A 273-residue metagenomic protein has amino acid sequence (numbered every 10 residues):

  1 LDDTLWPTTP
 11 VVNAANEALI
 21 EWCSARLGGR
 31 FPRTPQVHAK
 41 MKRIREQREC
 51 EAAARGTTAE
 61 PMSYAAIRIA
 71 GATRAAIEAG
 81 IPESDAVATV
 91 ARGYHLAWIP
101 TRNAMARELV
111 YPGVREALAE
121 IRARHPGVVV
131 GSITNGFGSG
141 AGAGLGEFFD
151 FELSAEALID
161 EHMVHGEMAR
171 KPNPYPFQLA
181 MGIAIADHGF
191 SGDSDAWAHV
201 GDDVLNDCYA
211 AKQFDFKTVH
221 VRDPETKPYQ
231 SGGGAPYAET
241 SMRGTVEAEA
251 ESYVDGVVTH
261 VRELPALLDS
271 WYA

Functional and structural regions predicted by a protein language model:
L1-R43: Active-site neighborhood of HAD-like aspartate-dependent phosphohydrolases
V12, R68, V110, N173: Conserved donor sugar-nucleotide recognition element shared by glycan-biosynthetic enzymes
L19-S24, A72-A76, F177-I185: Short, well-ordered amphipathic alpha-helices
H38-I99: A metal-dependent, Asp-based hydrolase signature
Y64, V110, A169: Residue-level marker of regulatory loop/turn positions in helix-turn-helix DNA-binding domains and in histidine
S84, R115-E120, P126-A273: Asp-based, Mg2+/Mn2+-dependent phosphohydrolase catalytic module
L96-E108, M163: Surface-exposed cleft-lining segments at the edges of enzyme active sites
R107-A117: A short, well-structured juxtamembrane/interface segment
